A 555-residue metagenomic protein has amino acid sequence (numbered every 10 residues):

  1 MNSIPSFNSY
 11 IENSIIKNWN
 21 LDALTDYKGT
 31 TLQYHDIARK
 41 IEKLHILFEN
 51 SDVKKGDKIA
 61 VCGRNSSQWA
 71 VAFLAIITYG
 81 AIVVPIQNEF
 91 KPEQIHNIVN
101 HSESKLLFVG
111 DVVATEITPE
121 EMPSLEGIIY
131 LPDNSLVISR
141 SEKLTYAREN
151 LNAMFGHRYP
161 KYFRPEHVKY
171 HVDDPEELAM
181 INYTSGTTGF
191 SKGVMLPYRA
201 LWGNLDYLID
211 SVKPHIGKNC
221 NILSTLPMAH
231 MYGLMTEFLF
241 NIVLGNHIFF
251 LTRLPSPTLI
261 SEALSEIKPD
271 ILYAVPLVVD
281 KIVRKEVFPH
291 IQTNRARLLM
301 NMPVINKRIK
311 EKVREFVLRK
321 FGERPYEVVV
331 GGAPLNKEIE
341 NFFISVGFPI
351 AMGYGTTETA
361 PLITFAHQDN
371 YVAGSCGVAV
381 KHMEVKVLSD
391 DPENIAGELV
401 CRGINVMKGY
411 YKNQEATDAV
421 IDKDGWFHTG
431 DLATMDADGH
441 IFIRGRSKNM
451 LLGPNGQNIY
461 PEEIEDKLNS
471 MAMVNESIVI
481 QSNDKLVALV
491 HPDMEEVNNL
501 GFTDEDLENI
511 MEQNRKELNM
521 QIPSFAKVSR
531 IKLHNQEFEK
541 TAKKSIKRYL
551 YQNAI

Functional and structural regions predicted by a protein language model:
W19, R148-Y183, F190, H215-N221: Conserved pre-ATP/AMP-binding loop-to-beta segment of ANL
T30, I46-E93, T225: Conserved AMP-binding/adenylate-forming
Q33-H35, A179-L205: Conserved AMP-binding A3 loop
S51, T78-G156, D484: Structural core segment of the AMP-binding/adenylate-forming
W202-N221, A229-E315, R324, P349: Conserved AMP-binding/adenylation subdomain of ANL enzymes
F249-L251, V328, L335-D390, N394-G397 (+2 more regions): Conserved ATP-binding loop and adjacent catalytic segment of the adenylate-forming AMP-binding
K386, E393-G453, S470: Conserved ATP-binding/catalytic segment of the ANL
L451, E476, Q481-V487, R515-I555: Conserved C-terminal "lid"/linker of ANL adenylate-forming enzymes
